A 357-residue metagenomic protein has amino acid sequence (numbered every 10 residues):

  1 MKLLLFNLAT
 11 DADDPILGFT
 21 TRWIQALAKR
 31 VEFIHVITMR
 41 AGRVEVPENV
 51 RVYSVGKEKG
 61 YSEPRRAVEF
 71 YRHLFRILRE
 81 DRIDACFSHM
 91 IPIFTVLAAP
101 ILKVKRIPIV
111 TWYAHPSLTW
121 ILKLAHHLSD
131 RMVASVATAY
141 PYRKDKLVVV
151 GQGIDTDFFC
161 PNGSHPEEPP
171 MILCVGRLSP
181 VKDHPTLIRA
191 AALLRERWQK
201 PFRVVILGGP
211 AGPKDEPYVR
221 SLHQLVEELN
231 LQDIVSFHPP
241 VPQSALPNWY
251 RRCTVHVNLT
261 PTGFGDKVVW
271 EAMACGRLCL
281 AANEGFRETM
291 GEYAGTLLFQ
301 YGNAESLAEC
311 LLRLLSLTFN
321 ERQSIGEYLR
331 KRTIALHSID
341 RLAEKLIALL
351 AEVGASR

Functional and structural regions predicted by a protein language model:
L4, H165-K182, L187-A192, V204-L207: Conserved donor-binding/catalytic core segment of Leloir-type glycosyltransferases
M39-G42, R203-H223: Glycosyltransferase donor-sugar binding loop
V219-P240: Nucleotide-activated donor-binding/catalytic signature segment of Leloir-type glycosyltransferases, i.e., the conserved
P240-V241, N248-C253: Short alpha-helical donor nucleotide-sugar binding micro-motif in glycosyltransferases
R251-F264, R277: Acidic donor-binding loop of glycosyltransferase active sites
L278-A282: Short hydrophobic beta-strand element within catalytic cores of glycosyltransferases and related nucleotide-activated
Y293-E305, R313-F319: Conserved acidic donor-binding segment of nucleotide-sugar-dependent glycosyltransferases
F319-A351: A charged, aromatic-enriched C-terminal amphipathic alpha-helix characteristic of glycosyltransferases across folds
